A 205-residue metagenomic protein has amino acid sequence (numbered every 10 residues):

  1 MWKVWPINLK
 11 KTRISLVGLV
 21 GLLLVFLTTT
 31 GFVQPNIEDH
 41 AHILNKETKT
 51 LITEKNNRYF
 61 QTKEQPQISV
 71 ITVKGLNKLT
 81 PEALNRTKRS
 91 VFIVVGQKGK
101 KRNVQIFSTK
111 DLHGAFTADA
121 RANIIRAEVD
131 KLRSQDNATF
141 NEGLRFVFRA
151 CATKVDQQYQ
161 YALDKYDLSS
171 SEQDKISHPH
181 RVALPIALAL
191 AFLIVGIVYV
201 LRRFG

Functional and structural regions predicted by a protein language model:
M1-P35: Hydrophobic secretory-pathway targeting helix
M1-W2, L9-T12, N57, H180 (+1 more regions): Short, intrinsically disordered low-complexity segments
S15-G18, T28, I93, D111 (+3 more regions): Generic detector of intrinsically disordered, low-complexity, polar/charged segments
F32-V182: Folded, non-transmembrane soluble domains that reside on the lumenal/extracytoplasmic side of membranes
S171-G205: C-terminal single-pass membrane-anchor helix
